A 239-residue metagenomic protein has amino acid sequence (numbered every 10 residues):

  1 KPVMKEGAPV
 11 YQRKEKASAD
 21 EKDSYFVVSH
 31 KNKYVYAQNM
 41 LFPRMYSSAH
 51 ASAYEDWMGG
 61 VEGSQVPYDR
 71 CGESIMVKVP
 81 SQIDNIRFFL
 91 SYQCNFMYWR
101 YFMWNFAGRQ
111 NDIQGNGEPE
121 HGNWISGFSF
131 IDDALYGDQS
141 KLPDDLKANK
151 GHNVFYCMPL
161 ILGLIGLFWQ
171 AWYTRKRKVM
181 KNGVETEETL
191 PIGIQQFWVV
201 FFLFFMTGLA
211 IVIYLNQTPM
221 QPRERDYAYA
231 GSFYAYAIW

Functional and structural regions predicted by a protein language model:
K1-L162: Lumenal/periplasmic acceptor-binding loop at the mouth of the active site in multi-pass, GT-C-fold membrane enzymes
F102, D145, N149, E188-I192 (+3 more regions): Membrane-helix interfacial "entry" motifs
N149, N153-Y156, L190-F201, D226-Y229: Membrane-water interface of alpha-helical transmembrane segments
Y156-T186: Hydrophobic, aromatic-rich transmembrane alpha-helices and their immediate juxtamembrane boundary segments
M158-F168, F202-A210, S232: Lipid-exposed faces of alpha-helical membrane segments in multi-pass integral membrane proteins
W169-Y173, F205-R223: Transmembrane-helix signature of polytopic, lipid-linked glycan biosynthesis machinery
K176-F204: Membrane-interfacial loop-to-transmembrane alpha-helix junctions, especially the N-terminal start
Q221-W239: Hydrophobic/aromatic-rich transmembrane helices and adjacent perimembrane loops
